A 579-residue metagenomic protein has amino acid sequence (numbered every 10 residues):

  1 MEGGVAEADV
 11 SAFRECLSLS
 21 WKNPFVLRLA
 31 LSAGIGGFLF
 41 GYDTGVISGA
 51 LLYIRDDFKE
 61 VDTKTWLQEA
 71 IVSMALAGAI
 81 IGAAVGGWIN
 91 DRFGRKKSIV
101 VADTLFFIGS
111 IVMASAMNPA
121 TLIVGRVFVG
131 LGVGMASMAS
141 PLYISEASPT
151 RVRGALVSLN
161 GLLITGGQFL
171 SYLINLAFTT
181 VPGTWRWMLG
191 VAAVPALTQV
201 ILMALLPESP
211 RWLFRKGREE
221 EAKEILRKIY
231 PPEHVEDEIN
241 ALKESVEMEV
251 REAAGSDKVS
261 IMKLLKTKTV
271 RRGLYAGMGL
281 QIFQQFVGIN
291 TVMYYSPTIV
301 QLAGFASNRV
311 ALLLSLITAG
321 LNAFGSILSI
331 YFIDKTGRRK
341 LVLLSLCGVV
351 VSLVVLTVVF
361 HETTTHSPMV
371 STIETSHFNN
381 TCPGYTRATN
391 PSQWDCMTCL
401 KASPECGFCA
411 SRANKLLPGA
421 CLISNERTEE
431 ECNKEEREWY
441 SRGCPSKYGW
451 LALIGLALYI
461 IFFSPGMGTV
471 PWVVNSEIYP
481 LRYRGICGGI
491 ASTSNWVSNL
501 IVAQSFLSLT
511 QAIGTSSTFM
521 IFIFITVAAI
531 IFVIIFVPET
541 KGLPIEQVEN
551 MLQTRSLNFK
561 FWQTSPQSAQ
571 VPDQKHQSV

Functional and structural regions predicted by a protein language model:
M1-Y230, E247-V579: Alpha-helical transmembrane bundle of multi-pass membrane proteins
V235-E247: Short, well-structured alpha-helical segments
